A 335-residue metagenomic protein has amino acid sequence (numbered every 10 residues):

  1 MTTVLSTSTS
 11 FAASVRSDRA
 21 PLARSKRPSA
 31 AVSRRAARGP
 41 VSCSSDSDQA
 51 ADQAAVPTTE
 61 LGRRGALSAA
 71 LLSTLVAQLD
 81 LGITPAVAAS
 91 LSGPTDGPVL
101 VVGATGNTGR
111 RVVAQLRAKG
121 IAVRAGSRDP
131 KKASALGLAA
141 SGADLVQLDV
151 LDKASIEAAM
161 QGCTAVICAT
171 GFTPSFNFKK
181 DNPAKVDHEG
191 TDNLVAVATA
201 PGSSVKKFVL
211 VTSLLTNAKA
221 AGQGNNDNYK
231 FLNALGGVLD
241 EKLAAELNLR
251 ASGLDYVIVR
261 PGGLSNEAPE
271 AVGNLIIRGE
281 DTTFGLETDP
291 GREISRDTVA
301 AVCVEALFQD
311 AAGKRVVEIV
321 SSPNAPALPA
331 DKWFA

Functional and structural regions predicted by a protein language model:
M1-A55: N-terminal chloroplast transit peptides
A51-L72: N-terminal secretory signal peptides and thylakoid transit peptides that target proteins across membranes
G65-V87: N-terminal export signals
V76, L91-P94, L100, A104 (+2 more regions): Active-site-lining helix/loop region of Rossmann-like oxidoreductase modules
A86, S90-P94, V99, T105 (+1 more regions): NAD(P)H-binding glycine-rich loop region in Rossmannoid oxidoreductase-like domains and their noncatalytic homologs
G97-I121: N-terminal Rossmann NAD(P)H-binding glycine-rich loop of SDR-like oxidoreductase domains
T108-V112, L194, A245, C303: Hydrophobic residues within alpha-helices that form the first helical element adjacent to the glycine-rich loop
F172-G285: Glycine-/Pro-rich loop/turn segments that contact NAD(P) or position catalytic residues in Rossmann-like domains
